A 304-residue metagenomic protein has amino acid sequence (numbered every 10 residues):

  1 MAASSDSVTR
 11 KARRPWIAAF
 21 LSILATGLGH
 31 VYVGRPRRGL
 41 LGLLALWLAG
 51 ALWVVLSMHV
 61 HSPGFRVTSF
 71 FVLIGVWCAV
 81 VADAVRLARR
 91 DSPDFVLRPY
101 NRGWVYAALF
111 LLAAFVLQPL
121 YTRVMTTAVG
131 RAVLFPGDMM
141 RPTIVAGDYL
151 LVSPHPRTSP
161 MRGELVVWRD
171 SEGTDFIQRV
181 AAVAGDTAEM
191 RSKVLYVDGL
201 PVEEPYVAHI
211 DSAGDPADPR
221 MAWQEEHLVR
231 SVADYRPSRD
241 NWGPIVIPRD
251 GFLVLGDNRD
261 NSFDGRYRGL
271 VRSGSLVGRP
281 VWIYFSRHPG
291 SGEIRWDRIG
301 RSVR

Functional and structural regions predicted by a protein language model:
A2-A18, L41-A128: Transmembrane helix recognition focused on a "late"/terminal membrane span
A2-K11, W16, L21, P36 (+3 more regions): Soluble "head" domains of membrane/secretory-pathway proteins
A19-V31: N-terminal signal-anchor/start-transfer transmembrane helix
T26, G75, P248-R249: Alpha-helical hydrophobic/aromatic positions enriched in membrane-embedded helices and signal peptides
Y32-L41: Membrane-interface helix starts
